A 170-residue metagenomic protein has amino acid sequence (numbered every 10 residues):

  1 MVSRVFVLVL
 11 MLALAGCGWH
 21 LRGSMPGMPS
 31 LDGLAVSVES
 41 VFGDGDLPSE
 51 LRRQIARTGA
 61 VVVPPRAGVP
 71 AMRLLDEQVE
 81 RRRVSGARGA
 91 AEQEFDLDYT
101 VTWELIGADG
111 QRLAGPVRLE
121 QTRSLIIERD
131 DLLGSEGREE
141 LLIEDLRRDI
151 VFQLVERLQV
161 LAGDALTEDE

Functional and structural regions predicted by a protein language model:
M1-C17: Sec-dependent bacterial lipoprotein signal peptides
A13-T58, G163-E170: A structural "domain/chain start" motif
P26-M28, P64, Q111, V117: Short secondary-structure boundary/capping segments
I55-G59, L105-D109, Q153-A165: Sec/Tat-exported extracytoplasmic proteins
A60-A71: Short acidic low-complexity segments
R73-R118, S124-E140: Surface-exposed short loop/turn segments
L133-E170: C-terminal/domain-edge helix-coil "capping" segments
